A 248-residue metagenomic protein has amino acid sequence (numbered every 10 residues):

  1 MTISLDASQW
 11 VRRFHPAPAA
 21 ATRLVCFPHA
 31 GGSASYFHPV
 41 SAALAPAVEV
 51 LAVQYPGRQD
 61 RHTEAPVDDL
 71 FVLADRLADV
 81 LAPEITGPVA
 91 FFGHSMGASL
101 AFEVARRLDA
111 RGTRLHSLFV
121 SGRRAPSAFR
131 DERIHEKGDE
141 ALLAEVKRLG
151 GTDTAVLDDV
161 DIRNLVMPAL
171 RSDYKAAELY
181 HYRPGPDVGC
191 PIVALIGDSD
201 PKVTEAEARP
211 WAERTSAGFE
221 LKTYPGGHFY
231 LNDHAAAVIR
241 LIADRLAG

Functional and structural regions predicted by a protein language model:
M1-F92, M96-G248: Domain-scale detector for complete catalytic domains at protein termini or as standalone homologs
